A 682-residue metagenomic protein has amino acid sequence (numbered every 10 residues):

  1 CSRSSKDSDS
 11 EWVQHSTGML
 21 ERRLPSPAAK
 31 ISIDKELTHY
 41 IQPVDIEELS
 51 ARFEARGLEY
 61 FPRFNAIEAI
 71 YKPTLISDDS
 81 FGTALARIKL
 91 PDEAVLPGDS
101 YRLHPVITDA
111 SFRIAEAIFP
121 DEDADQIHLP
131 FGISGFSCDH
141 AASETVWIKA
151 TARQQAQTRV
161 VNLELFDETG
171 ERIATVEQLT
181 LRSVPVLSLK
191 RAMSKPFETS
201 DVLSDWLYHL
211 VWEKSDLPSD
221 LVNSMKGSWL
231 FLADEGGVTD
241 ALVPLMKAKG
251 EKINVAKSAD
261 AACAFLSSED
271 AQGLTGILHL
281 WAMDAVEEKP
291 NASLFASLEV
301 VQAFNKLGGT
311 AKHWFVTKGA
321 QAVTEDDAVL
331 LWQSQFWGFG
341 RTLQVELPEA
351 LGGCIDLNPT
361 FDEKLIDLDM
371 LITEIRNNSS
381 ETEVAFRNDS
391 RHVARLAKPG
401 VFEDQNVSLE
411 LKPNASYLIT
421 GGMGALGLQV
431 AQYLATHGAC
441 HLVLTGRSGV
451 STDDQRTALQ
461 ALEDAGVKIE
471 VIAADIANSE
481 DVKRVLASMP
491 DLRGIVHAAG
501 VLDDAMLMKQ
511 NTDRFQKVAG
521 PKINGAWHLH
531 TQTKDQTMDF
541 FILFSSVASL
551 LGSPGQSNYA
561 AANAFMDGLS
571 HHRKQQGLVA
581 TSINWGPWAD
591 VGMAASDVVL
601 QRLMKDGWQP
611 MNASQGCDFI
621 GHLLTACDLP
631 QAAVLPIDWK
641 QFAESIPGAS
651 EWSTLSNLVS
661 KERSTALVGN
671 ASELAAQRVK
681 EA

Functional and structural regions predicted by a protein language model:
C1-Y208, G237-D240, A248-N254, T275 (+6 more regions): Acyl-thioester-processing domains in fatty-acid/polyketide/NRPS systems
A28-I33, G82-A94, P348-G353, A439-L444 (+5 more regions): Short acidic (Asp/Glu) and glycine-rich catalytic loops that position anionic groups and cofactors
E68-A69, P130-C138, T317-G319, N388-R391 (+4 more regions): A glycine-rich phosphate-binding loop feature that marks nucleotide/adenosyl-phosphate handling sites
G98-V106, A292, D327, L331 (+1 more regions): Short alpha-helix boundary/capping segments
A141, T145-S200, G276, D284-Q405 (+3 more regions): Glycine-rich nucleotide cofactor-binding loops and adjacent beta-alpha elements of adenine nucleotide/dinucleotide sites
V211-W314, D362-S545, V598-C617, L658-E681: NAD(P)H/NAD(P)+-dependent Rossmann-fold oxidoreductase cores
W332, N558-F565: Active-site helix of classical SDR
G552-Q556: Active-site "substrate specificity/gating" loop of NAD(P)-dependent dehydrogenases, especially the short-chain
